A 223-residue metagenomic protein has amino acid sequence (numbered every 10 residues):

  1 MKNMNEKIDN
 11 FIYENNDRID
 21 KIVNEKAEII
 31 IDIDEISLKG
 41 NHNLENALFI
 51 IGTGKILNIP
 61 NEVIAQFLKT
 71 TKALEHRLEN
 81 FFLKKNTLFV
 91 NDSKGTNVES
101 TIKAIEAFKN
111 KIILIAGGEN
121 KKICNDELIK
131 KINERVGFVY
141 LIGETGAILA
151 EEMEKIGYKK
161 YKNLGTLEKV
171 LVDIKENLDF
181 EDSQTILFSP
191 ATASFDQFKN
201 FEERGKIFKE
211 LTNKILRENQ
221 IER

Functional and structural regions predicted by a protein language model:
M1-E35, L74-R77, F81: Extended acidic/charged loop-beta regions that coordinate divalent cations and stabilize anionic phosphate/carboxylate
D32-G137: Nucleotide phosphate-binding/pyrophosphate-handling subdomain across enzymes that bind or process nucleotide phosphates
L57, K94, K160-N163, Q197: A structural signal for short, well-ordered beta-strand elements
T96, G118-K121, T145, L187 (+1 more regions): Short glycine-rich anion-binding loops that position phosphate/pyrophosphate groups of nucleotides and phosphorylated
S100, I148-L149, Q197: Phosphate- and divalent-cation-binding pockets in alpha/beta enzyme and binding domains that engage nucleotide-derived
L114, V139, L149, F188 (+1 more regions): Hydrophobic, well-ordered secondary-structure elements that form the walls of internal hydrophobic environments
D126-Q184, R223: C-terminal helical cap/extension that packs against the catalytic core of soluble nucleotide-cofactor enzymes
P190-E218: Glycine/aspartate-rich loop-and-adjacent alpha/beta segment that forms the canonical ThDP
